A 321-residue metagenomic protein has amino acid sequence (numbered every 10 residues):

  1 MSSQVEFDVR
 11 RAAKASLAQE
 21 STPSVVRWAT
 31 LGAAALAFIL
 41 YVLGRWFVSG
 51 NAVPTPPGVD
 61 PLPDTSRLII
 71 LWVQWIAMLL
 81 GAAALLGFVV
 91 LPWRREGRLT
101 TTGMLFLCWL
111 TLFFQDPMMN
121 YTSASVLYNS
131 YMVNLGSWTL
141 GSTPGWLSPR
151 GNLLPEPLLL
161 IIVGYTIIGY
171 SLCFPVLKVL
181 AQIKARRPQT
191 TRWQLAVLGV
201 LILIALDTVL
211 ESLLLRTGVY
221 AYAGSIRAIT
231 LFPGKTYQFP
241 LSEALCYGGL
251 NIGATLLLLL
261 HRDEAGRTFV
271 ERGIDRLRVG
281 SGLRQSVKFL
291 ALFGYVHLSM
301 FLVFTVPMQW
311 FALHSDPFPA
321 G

Functional and structural regions predicted by a protein language model:
S2-G321: Aromatic-rich, lipid-facing transmembrane alpha helices and their immediate juxtamembrane interface loops in integral
